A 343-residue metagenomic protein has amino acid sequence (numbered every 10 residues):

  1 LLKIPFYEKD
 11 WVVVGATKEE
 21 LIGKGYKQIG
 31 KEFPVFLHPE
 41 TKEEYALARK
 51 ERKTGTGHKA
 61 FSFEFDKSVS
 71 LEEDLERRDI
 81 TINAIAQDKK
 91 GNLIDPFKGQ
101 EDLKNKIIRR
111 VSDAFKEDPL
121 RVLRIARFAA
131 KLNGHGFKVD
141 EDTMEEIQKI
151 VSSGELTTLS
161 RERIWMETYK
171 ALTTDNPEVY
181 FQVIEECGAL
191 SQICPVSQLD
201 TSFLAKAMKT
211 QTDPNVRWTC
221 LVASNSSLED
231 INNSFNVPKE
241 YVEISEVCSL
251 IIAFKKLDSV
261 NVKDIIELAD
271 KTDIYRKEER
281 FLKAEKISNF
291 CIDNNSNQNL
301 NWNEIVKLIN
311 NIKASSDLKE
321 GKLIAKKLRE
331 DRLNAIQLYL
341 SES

Functional and structural regions predicted by a protein language model:
L1-S343: Catalytic cores of the polymerase beta-like nucleotidyltransferase superfamily and closely associated nucleotide
